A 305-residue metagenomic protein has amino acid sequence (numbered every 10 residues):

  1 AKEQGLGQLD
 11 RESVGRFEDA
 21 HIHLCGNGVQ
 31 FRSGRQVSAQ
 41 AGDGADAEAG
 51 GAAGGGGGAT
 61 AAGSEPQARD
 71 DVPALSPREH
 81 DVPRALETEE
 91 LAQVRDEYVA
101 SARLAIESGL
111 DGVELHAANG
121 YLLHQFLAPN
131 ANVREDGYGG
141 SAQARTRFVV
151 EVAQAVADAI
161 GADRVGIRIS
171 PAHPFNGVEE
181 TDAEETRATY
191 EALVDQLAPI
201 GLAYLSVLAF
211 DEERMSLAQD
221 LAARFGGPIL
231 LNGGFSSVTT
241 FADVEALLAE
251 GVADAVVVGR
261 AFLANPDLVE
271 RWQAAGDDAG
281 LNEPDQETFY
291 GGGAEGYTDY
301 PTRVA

Functional and structural regions predicted by a protein language model:
A1, R11, R16, H23-A305: Flavin-dependent oxidoreductase catalytic cores
